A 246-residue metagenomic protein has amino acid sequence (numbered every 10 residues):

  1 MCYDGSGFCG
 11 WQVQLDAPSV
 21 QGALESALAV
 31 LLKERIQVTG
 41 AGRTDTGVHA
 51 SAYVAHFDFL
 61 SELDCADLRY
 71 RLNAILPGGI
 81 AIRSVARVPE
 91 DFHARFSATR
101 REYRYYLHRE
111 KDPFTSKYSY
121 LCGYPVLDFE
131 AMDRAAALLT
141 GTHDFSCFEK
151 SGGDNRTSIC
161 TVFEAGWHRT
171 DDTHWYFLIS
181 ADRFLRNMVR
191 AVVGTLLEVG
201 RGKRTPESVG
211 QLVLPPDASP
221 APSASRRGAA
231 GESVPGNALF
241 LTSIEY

Functional and structural regions predicted by a protein language model:
M1-Y246: Structured-RNA-binding interfaces characteristic of tRNA pseudouridine synthases
